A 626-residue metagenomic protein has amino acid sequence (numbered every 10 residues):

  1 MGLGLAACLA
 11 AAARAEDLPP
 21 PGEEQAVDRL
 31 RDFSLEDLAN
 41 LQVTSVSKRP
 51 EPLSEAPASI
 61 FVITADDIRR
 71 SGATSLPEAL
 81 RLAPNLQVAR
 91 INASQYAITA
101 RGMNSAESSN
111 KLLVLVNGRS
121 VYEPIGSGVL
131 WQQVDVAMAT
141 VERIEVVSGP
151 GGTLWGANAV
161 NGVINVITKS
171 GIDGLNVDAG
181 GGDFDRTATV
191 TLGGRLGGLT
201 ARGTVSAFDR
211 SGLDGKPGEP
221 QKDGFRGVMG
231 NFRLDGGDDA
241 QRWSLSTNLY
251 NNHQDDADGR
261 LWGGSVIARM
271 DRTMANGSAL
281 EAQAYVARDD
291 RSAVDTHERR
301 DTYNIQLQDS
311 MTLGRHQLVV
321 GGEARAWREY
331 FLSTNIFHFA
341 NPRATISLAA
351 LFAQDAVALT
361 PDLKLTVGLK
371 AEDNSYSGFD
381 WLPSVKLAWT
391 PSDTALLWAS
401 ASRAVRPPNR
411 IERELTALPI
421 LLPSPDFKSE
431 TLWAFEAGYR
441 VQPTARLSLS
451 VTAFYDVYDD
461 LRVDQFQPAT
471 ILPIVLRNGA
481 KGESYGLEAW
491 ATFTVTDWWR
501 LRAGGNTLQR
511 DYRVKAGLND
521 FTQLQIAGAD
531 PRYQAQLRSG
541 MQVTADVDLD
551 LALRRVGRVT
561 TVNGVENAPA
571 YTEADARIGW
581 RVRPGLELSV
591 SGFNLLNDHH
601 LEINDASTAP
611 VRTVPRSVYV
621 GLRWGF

Functional and structural regions predicted by a protein language model:
E16-R69, T273: Short, acidic, small-residue-rich periplasmic hinge/interaction motif at the N-terminus of Gram-negative outer-membrane
T44-F61, P77-R119: Extracytoplasmic beta-strand/coil segments of soluble accessory domains associated with Gram-negative outer-membrane
S120-S148, V166-I167: Short acidic/polar hinge/loop motifs at secondary-structure boundaries that mediate gating or recognition
G152-T153, N165, D173, T187 (+1 more regions): Periplasmic-side early beta-strands and strand-to-turn transitions of outer-membrane beta-barrels
G236-Y250, R260-F379, A388-S392, L447-F454 (+2 more regions): Face-selective signature of the C-terminal outer-membrane beta-barrel domain
G259-M274, E298-R300, I346, T390 (+6 more regions): Outer-membrane beta-barrel signature, preferentially recognizing the C-terminal barrel domain of Gram-negative
A358-D362, F454-V457, N478-V562, L596: Gram-negative outer-membrane beta-barrel transporters
R558-T560, G579-F626: C-terminal beta-signal and adjacent terminal beta-strands/loops of Gram-negative outer-membrane beta-barrel proteins
